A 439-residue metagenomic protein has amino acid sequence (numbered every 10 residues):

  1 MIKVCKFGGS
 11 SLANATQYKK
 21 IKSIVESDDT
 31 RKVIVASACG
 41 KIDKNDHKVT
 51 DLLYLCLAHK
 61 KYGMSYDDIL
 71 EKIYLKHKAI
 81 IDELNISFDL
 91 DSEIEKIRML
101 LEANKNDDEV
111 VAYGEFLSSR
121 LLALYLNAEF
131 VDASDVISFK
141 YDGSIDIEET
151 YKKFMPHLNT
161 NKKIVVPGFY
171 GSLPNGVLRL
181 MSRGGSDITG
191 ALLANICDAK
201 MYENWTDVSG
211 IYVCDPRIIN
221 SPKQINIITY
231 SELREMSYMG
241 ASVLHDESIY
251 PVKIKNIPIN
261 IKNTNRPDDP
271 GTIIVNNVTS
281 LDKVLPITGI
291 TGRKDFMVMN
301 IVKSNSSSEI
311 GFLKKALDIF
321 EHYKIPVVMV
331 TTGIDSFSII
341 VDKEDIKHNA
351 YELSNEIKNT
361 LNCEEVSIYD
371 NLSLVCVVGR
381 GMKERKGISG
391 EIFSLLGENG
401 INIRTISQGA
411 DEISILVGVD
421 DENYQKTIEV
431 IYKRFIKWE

Functional and structural regions predicted by a protein language model:
M1-L244, I249, G418-D420: Nucleotide/pyrophosphate-binding catalytic subdomain
I2-K3, R31-I34, D108, A128-E129 (+15 more regions): Structural motif
L12, I42-D43, S138, S172-P174 (+6 more regions): Flexible loop/turn segments at secondary-structure boundaries
A36-L55, I261-V278, I339: Terminal amphipathic helices with adjacent charged low-complexity linkers/tails
H245, N256-N263: Acidic/polar loop patches that form or flank catalytic/metal-binding clefts of enzymes that bind anionic ligands
P270-E439: A conserved regulatory-domain signal marking ACT and ACT-like small-molecule sensing domains and adjacent regulatory
